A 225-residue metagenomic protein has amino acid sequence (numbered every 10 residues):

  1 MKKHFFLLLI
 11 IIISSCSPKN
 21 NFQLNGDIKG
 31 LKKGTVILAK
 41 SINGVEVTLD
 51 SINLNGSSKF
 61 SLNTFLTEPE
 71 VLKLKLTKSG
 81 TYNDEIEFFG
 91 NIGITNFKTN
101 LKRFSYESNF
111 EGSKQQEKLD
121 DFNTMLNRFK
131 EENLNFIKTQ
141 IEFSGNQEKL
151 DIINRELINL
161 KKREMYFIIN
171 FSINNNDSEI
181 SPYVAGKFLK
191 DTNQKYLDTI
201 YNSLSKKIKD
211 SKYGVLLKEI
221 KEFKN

Functional and structural regions predicted by a protein language model:
M1-H4: Positively charged n-region of N-terminal signal peptides that target proteins for export
F6-L8: Sec-dependent N-terminal signal peptides
I12-S15: C-terminal motif of bacterial Sec signal peptides marking the signal peptidase cleavage site
S17-K102: Start-of-domain marker
L66-V71, T77-S211: Preference for long, solvent-exposed alpha-helical segments and helix-linker "stalks"
K190, G214-N225: TPR/TPR-like alpha-solenoid helical repeat scaffolds
